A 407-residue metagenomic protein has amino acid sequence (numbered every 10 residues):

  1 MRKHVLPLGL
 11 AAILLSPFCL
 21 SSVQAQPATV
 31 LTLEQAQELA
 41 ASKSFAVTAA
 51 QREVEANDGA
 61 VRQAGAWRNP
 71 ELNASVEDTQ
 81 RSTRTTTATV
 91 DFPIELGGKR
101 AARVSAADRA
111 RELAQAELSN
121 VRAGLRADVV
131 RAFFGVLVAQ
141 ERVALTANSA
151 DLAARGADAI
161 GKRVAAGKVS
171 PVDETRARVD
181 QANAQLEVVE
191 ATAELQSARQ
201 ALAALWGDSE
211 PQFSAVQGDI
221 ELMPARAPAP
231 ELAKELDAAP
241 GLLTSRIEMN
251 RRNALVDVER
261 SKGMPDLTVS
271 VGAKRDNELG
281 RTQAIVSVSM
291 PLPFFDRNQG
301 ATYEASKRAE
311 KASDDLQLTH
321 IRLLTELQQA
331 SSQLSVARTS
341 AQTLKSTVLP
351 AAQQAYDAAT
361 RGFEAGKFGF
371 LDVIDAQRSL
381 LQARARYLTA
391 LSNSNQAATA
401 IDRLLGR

Functional and structural regions predicted by a protein language model:
M1-K3, P7, V121-A238, A337: Periplasmic alpha-helical coiled-coil/stalk elements that build and connect Gram-negative outer-membrane
L6-L15: Sec-dependent N-terminal signal peptides
L15-Q24: C-terminal segment of classical bacterial N-terminal signal peptides
A25-S75, R84, D91-I94, A101-A102 (+6 more regions): Bacterial Sec-pathway N-terminal export signals of envelope proteins
V30-E34, P70-V121, L243-T319, Q333 (+1 more regions): Small/polar-residue-enriched beta-strand and adjacent coil segments characteristic of outer-membrane beta-barrel
A49-A64, V121, L125-N148, R155-D158 (+5 more regions): Amphipathic alpha-helical coiled-coil segments
R81-T86, L186-V189, G280-R281, I374-D375 (+2 more regions): Outer-membrane beta-barrel domain signature
V104-D108, P171-V179, F370-R378: Short, charged, amphipathic alpha-helical segments
